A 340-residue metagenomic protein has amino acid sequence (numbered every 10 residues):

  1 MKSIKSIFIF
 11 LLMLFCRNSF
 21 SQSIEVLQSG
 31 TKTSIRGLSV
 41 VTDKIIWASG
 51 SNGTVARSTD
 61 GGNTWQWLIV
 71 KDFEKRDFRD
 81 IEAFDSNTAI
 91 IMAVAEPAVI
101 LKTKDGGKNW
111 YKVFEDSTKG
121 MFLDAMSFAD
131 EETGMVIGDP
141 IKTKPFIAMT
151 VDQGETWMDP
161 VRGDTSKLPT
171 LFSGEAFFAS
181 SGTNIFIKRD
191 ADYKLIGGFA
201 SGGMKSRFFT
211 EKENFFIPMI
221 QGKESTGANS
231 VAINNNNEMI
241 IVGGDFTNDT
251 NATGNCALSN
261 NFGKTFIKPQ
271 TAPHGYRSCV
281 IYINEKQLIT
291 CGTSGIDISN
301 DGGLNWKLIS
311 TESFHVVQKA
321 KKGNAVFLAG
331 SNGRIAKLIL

Functional and structural regions predicted by a protein language model:
M1-S23: Bacterial Sec-dependent N-terminal signal peptides
Q22-L340: Residue-level hotspots at or immediately adjacent to binding/recognition sites across diverse folds
